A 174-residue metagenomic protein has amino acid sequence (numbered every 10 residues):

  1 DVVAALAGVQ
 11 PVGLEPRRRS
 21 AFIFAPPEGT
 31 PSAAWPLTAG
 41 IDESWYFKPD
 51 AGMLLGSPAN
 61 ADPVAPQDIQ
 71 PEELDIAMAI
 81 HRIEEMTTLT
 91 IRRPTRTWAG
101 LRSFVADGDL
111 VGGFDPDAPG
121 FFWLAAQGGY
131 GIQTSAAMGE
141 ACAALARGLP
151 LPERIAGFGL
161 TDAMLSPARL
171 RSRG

Functional and structural regions predicted by a protein language model:
D1, D75-R82, G131-T134, M138: Mid-domain beta-loop-alpha active-site segment that forms a flexible, acidic cofactor/metal-binding surface
D1-V9: Flavin (primarily FAD) binding-site architecture
L6, R82, M86, L145 (+1 more regions): Change "in soluble alpha/beta enzymes" to "in soluble alpha/beta proteins
Q10-G13, P26-G120: Active-site lid/adjacent beta-loop-alpha segment flanking the redox-cofactor pocket in flavoenzymes
R17: Short beta-strand-centered segment that lines the nucleotide-binding/catalytic pocket of NTP-utilizing
A21: Acidic, metal-coordinating catalytic segment for phosphate/diphosphate chemistry, firing primarily on the Nudix
P116-G174: C-terminal lid/capping helical subdomain adjacent to the catalytic/cofactor pocket in oxidative enzymes
